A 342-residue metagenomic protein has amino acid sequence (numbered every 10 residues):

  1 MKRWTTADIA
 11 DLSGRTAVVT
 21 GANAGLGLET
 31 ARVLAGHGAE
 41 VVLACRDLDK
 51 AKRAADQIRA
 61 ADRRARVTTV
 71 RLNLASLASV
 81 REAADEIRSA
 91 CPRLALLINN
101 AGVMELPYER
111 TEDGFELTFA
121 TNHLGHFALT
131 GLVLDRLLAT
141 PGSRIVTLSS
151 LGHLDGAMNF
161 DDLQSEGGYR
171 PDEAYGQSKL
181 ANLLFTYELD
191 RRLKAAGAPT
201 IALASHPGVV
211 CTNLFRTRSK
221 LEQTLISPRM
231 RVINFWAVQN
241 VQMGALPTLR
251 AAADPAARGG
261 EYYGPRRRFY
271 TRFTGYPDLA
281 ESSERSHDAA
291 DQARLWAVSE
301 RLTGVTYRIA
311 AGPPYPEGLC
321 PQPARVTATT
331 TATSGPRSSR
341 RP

Functional and structural regions predicted by a protein language model:
M1-E222, R301-P316: Rossmann-fold NAD(P)H-dependent dehydrogenase/reductase core
L43, L72, W236, E284-H287: Pocket-edge positions in alpha/beta enzyme catalytic cores
D161-Y169, E222-R229, T274-S282: Short glycine/proline- and charge-enriched loop/turn segments that cap or connect secondary-structure elements
S178, M230-A280, H287-A293, A297: C-terminal helical subdomain
P265-R267, P314-G318: Short, solvent-exposed turn/loop segments enriched in Gly/Ser/Thr/Pro and often Arg
P336-R341: Short, intrinsically disordered C-terminal tails of secreted or membrane-associated proteins
